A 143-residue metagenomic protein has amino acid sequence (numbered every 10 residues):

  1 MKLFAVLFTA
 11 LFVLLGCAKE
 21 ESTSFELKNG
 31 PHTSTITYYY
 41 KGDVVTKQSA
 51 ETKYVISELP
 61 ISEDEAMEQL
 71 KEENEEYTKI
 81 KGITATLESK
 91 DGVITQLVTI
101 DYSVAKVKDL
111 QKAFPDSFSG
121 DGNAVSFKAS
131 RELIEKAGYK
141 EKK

Functional and structural regions predicted by a protein language model:
M1-F8: Positively charged n-region of N-terminal signal peptides that target proteins for export
V13-G16: C-terminal motif of bacterial Sec signal peptides marking the signal peptidase cleavage site
K19-K143: Subset-of-secretome marker
